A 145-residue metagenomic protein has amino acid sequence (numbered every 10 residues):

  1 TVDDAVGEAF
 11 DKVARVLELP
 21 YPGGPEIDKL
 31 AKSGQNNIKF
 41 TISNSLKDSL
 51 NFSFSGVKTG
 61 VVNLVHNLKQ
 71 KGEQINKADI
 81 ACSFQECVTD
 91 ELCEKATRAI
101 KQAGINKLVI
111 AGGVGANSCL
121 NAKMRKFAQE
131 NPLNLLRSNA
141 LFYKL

Functional and structural regions predicted by a protein language model:
T1-S33, K58-L68: Glycine-rich phosphate-binding loop plus the immediately following alpha-helix
K29-L108, S118-L135: A contiguous, well-structured pocket-lining segment that forms one wall/lid of small-molecule binding clefts in soluble
G113: Active-site glycine-centered loops adjacent to acidic/histidine catalytic or metal-binding residues that shape
L136-L145: Glycine-rich phosphate-binding/hydrolytic loop that grips phosphoryl groups
